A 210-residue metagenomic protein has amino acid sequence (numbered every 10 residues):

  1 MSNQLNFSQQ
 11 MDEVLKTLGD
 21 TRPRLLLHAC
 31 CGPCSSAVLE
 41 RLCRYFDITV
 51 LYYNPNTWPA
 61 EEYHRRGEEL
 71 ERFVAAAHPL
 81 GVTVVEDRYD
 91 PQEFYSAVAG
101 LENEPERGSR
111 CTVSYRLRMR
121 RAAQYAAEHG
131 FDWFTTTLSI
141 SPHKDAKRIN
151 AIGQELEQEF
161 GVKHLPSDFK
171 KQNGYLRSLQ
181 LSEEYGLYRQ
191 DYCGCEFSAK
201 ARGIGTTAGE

Functional and structural regions predicted by a protein language model:
M1-E210: Nucleotide-activated chemistry modules centered on ATP-dependent adenylation/adenylyltransferase
